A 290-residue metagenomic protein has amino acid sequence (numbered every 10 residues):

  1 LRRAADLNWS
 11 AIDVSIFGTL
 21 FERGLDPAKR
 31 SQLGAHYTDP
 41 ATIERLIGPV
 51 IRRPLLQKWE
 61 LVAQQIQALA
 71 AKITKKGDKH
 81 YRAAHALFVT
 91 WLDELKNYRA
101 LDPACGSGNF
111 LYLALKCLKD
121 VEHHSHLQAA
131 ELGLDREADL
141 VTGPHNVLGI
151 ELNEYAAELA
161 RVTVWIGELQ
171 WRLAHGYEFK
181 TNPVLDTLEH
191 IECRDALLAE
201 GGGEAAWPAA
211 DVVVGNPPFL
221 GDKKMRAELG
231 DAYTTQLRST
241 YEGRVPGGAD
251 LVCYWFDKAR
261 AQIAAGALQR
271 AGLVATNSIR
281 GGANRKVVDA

Functional and structural regions predicted by a protein language model:
L1-D26: Long recognition/docking surfaces used for binding and targeting
K29-D289: SAM-dependent methyltransferase catalytic region
